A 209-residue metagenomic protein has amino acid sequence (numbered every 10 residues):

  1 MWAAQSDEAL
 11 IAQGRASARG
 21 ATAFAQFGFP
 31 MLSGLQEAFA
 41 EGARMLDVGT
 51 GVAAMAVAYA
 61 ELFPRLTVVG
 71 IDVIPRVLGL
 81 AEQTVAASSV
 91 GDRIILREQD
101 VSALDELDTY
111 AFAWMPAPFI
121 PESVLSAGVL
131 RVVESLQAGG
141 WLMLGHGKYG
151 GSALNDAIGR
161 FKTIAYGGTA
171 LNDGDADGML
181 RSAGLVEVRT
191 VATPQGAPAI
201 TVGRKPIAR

Functional and structural regions predicted by a protein language model:
M1-A43: Conserved Class I S-adenosyl-L-methionine-dependent methyltransferase catalytic core
I74: Conserved SAM/SAH-binding beta-strand->alpha-helix loop
S102-A113: A short acidic, Gly/Pro-enriched loop at the edge of an enzyme's catalytic core that lines a small-molecule cofactor
A111-V124: A short SAM/SAH-binding and catalytic strip from SAM-dependent methyltransferases
S126-A138: A short glycine-rich, Lys/Arg-flanked "PGG" loop and its adjoining helix->strand segment in the class I
G139-G147: Conserved beta-strand signature within the Rossmann-like core of class I S-adenosyl-L-methionine
Y149-G167: Short, glycine-/aromatic-enriched active-site segment of Class I SAM-dependent methyltransferases
G168-G184: Short alpha-helix
